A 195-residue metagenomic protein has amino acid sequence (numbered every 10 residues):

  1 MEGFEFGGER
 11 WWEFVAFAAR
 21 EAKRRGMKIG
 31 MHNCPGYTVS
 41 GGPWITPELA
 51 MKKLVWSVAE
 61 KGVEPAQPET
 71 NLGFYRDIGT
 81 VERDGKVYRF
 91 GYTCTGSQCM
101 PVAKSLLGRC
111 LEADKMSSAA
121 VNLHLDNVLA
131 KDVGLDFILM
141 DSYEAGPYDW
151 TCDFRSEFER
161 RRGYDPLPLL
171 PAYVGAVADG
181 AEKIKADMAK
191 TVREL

Functional and structural regions predicted by a protein language model:
M1: N-terminal cofactor/phosphate-binding cores enriched in small/glycine residues, especially glycine-rich loops such as
E5-L195: Mature extracytoplasmic enzyme cores
